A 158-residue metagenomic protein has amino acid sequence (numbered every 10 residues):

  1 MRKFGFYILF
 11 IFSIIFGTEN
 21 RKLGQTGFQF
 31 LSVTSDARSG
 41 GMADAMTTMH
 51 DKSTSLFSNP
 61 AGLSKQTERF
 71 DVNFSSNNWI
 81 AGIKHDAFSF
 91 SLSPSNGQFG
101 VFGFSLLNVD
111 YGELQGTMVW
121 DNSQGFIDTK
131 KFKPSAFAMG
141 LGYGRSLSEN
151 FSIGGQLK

Functional and structural regions predicted by a protein language model:
M1-F4: Positively charged n-region of N-terminal signal peptides that target proteins for export
F10-G17: Hydrophobic h-region of N-terminal signal peptides that target proteins for export in Gram-negative bacteria
T18-K158: Subset of outer-membrane beta-barrel
